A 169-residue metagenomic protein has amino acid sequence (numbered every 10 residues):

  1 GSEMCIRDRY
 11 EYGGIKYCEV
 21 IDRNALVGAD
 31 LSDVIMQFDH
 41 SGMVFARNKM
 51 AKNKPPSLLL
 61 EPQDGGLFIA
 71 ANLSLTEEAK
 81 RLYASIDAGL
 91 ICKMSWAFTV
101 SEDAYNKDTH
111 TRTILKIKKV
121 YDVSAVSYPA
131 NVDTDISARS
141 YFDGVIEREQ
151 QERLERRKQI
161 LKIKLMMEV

Functional and structural regions predicted by a protein language model:
S2-E149, V169: Signature of dsDNA virion morphogenesis modules
Q150-V169: Enriched but not universal
